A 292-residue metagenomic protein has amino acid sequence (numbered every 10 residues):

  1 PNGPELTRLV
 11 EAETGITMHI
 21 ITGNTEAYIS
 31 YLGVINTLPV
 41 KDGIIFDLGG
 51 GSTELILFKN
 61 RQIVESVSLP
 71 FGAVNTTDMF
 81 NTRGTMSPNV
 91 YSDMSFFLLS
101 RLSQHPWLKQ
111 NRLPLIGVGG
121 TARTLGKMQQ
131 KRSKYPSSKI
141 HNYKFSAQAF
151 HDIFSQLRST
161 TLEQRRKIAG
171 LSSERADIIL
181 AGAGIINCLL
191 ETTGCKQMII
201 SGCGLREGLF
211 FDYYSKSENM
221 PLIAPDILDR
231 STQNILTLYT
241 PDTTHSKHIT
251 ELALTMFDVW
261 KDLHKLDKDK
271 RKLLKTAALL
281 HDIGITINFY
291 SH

Functional and structural regions predicted by a protein language model:
P1-V10, T14-D42, L57-K59, S66-H292: Helical "lid/coupling" subdomains associated with nucleotide-phosphate turnover
A12, G49-G51, R61: Short flexible coil/turn linkers enriched for glycine and charged/polar residues that connect secondary-structure
G43-I56: A generic, well-ordered mixed alpha/beta core segment in the N-terminal half of proteins
